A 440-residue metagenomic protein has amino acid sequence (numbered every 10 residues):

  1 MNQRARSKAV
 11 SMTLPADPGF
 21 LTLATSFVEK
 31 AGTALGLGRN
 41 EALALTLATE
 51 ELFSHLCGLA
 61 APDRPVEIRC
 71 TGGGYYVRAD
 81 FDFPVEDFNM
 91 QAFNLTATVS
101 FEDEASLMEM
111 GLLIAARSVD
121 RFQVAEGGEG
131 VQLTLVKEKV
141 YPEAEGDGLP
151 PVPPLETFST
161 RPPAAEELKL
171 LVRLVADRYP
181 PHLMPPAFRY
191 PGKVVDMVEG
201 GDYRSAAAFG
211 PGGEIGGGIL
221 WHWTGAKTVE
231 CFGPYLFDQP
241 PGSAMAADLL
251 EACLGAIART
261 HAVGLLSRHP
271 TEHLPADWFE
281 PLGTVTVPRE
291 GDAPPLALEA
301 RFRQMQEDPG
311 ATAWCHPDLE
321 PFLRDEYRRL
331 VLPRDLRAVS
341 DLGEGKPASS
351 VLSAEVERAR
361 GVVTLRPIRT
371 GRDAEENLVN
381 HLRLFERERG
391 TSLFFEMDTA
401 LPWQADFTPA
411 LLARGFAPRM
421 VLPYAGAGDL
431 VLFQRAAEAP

Functional and structural regions predicted by a protein language model:
M1-L47, G58, E145-L174: Bergerat-fold GHKL ATPase/HATPase_c domain
M1-S11, C57-P153: Conserved beta-strand-loop-beta-strand hairpin that lines the nucleotide-binding pocket of ATP/GTP-utilizing enzymes
D17-V28, P154-R189, A311-R334, R360-I368 (+1 more regions): Short amphipathic alpha-helix that is part of the acyltransferase structural core
E50-H55: Conserved polar catalytic motif of the HATPase_c/GHKL fold
G58-V66, K193-G217, W403-D406, G426: A short helix-loop-beta-strand connector motif used in the catalytic cores of GNAT acetyltransferases and, in some
I68, D103-D120, K227-A293, V362-Y424: Acyl-donor binding region in acyl/amide transferases
G200-S243, A247-D248, P347-R372, V421-A427 (+1 more regions): Conserved donor-binding loop and adjoining core beta-sheet/short helix segment in diverse acyl/aminoacyl transferases
R289-F322, G426-P440: C-terminal "cap" of GNAT-fold acetyltransferases
